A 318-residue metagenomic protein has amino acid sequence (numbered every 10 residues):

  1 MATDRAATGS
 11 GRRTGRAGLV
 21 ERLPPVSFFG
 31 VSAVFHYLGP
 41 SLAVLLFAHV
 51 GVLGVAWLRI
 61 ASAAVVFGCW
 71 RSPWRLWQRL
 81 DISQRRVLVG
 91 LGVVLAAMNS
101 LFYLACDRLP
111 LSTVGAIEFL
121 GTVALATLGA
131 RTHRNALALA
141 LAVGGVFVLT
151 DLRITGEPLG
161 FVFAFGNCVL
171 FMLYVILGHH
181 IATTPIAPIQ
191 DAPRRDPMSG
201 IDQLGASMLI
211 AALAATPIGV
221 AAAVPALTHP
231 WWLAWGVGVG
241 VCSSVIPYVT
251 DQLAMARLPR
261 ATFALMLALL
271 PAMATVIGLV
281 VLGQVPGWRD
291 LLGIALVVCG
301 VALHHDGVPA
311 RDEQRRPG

Functional and structural regions predicted by a protein language model:
M1-W57, G90-V93, A97-L101, A140 (+4 more regions): Glycine-/small-residue-enriched transmembrane alpha-helix faces in small-molecule transporters and effluxers
A2-R12, I60, A268-G318: C-terminal-most transmembrane helix of multi-pass membrane proteins
A2-R5, G9, P25, H49-A97 (+6 more regions): Transmembrane alpha-helices of multi-pass small-molecule transport proteins
A6, L120, A124-T127, H133-R153 (+4 more regions): Hydrophobic transmembrane alpha-helices of multi-pass small-molecule transport proteins
G15, L42, H49, A63-D81 (+6 more regions): Membrane-interface helix-cap regions at the ends of transmembrane helices in multi-pass membrane proteins
V31-L38, L42, W70, V89-L104 (+5 more regions): Hydrophobic alpha-helical transmembrane segments of multi-pass membrane transport proteins, especially secondary
G54-A64, L95, F102-R131, N167 (+1 more regions): Specific alpha-helical transmembrane segments that line the substrate/conduction pathway and gating interfaces
L58, V114-L120, G178-P185, Q190-A212 (+1 more regions): Helix-helix packing/entry segments at the starts of transmembrane helices
